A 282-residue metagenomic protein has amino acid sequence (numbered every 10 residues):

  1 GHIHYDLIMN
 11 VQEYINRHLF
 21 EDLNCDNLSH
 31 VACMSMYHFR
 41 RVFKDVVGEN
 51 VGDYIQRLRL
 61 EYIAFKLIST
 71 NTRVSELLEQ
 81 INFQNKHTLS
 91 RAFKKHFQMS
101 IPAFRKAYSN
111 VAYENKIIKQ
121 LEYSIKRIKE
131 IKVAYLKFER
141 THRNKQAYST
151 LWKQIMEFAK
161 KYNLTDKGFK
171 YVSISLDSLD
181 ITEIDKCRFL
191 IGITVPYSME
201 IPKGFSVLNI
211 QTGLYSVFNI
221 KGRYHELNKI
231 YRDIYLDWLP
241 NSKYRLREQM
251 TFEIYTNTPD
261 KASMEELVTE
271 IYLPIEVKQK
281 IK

Functional and structural regions predicted by a protein language model:
G1-L23, D53-T72: A short, Lys/Arg-enriched amphipathic alpha-helix from helix-turn-helix/homeodomain DNA-binding modules
L28-S29: A short alpha-helical element within helix-turn-helix/winged-helix DNA-binding domains across DNA-binding proteins
C33, Y37-D45, E49-R57, E61 (+1 more regions): A solvent-exposed interaction/effector surface
